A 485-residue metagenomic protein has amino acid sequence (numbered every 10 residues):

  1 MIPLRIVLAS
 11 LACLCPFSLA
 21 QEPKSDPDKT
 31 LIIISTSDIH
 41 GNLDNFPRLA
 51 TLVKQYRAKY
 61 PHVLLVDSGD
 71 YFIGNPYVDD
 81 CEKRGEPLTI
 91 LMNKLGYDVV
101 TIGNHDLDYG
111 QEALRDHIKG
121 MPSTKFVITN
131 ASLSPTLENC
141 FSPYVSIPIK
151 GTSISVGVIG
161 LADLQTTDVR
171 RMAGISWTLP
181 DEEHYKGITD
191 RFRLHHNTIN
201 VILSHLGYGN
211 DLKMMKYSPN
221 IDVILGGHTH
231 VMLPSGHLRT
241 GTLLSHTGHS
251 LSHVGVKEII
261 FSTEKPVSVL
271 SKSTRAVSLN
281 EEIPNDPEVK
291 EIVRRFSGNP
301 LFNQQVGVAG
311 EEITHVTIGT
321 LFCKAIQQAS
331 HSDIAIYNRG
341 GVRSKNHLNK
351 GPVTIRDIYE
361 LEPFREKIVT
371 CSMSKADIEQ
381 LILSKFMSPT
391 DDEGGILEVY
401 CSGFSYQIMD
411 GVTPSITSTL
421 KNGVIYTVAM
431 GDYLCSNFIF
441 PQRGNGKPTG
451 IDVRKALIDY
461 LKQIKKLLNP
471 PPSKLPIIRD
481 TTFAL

Functional and structural regions predicted by a protein language model:
I2-A9: Sec-dependent signal peptide recognition, specifically the positively charged N-region followed immediately by
V7, Y71-F72, R239, V306-G307 (+1 more regions): General secondary-structure edge motif
L11-S18: Hydrophobic h-region of N-terminal signal peptides that target proteins for export in Gram-negative bacteria
Q21-E288, H315-A325, A335, T370-S372 (+3 more regions): Acidic, metal/ion-coordinating pockets
D26-T30, T36, N42, G187 (+2 more regions): Catalytic centers of hydrolytic enzymes
